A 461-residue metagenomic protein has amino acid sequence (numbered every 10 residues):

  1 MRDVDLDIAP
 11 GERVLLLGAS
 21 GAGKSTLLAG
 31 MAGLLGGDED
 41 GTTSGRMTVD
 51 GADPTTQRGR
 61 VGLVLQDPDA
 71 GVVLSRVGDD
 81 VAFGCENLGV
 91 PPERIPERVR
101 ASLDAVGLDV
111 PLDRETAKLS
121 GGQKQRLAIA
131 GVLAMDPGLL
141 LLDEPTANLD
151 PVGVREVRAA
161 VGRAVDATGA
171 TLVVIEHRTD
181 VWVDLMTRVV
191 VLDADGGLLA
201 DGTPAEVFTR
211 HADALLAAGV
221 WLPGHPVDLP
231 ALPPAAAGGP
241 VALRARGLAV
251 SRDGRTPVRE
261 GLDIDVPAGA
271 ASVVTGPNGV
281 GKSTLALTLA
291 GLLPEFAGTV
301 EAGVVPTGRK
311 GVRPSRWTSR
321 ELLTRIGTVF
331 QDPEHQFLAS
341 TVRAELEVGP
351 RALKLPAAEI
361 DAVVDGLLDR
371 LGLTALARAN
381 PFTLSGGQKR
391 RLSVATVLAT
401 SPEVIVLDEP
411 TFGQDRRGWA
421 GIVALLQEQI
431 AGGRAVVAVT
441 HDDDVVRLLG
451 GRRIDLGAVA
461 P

Functional and structural regions predicted by a protein language model:
A32, A290: Helix-to-loop junction immediately C-terminal to a conserved catalytic motif
R46-Q57, T299-E321: ABC ATPase NBD Q-loop/coupling interface
R94-P111, A358-L376: Conserved ABC ATPase "signature" region
E115-L119, Q123, N380-L384, Q388: Conserved ABC ATPase signature
I129, V394: Hydrophobic anchor residue at the start of the ABC signature
V132-L133, V397-L398: ABC ATPase C-loop
L140-E144, I405-E409: Catalytic Walker B motif of ABC-type/P-loop ATPase nucleotide-binding domains
G196-V220, D444-L448, L456-P461: Conserved beta-strand-loop-alpha-helix hinge in the C-terminal portion of ABC ATPase nucleotide-binding domains
